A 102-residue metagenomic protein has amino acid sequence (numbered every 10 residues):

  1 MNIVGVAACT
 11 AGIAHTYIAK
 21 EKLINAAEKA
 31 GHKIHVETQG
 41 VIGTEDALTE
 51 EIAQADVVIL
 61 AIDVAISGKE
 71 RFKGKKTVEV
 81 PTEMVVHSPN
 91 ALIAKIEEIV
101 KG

Functional and structural regions predicted by a protein language model:
N2-V4, T77-G102: Ser/Thr/Gly-rich flexible loops in soluble cytosolic domains mediating phosphotransfer, phosphorylation
V6-A27: Glycine-rich phosphate/diphosphate-binding loop of Rossmann-like nucleotide-binding domains
A14, I18, A53-Q54, H87 (+1 more regions): Conserved active-site and cofactor/substrate-binding residues in soluble primary-metabolism enzymes
A19-I24, K76-T77, K95: Short, solvent-exposed amphipathic alpha-helical segments in soluble enzyme and RNA/protein-processing domains
K29-D56: N-terminal beta-loop-helix "entrance" segment that forms/cooperates in small-molecule cofactor or anionic ligand
A30, K73-K75: Short, structured coil segments at secondary-structure junctions
I62-I66: Short, polar loop motifs at secondary-structure junctions
